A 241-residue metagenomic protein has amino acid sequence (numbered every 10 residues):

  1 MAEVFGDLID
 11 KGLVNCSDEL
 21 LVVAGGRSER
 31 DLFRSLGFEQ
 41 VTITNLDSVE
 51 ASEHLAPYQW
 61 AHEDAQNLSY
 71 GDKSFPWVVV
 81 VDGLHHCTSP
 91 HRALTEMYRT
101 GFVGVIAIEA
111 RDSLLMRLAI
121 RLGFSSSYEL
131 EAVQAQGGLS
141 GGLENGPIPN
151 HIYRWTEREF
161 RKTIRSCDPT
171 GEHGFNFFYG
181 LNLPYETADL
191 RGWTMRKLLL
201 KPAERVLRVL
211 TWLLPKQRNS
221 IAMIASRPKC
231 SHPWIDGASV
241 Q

Functional and structural regions predicted by a protein language model:
M1-D18, S28-E29: Conserved alpha-helix/loop element of class I SAM-dependent methyltransferases that forms part of the SAM/SAH-binding
L21-N67: Class I SAM-dependent methyltransferase SAM/SAH-binding core
N67-D72, T88: Short conserved loop adjoining the S-adenosyl-L-methionine
V79: A conserved beta-strand element that flanks and buttresses the S-adenosyl-L-methionine
H91-A107: A short glycine-rich, Lys/Arg-flanked "PGG" loop and its adjoining helix->strand segment in the class I
V103-G138: Conserved class I S-adenosyl-L-methionine
I148-F178: Short alpha-helix
G171-Q241: A C-terminal cap/extension of S-adenosyl-L-methionine-dependent methyltransferases that defines the acceptor-substrate
